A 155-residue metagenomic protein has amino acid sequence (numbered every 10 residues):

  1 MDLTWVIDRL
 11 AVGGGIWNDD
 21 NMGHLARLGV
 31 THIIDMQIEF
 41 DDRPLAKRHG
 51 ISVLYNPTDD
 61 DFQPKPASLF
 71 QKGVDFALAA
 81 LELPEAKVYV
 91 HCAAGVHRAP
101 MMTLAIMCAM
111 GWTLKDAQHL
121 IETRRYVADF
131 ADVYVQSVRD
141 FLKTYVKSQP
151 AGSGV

Functional and structural regions predicted by a protein language model:
D2, I7-K87, C108-D140, V146: Cysteine-based protein phosphatase catalytic domain of the PTP/DSP
E85-L104: A phosphate-binding catalytic loop at a beta-strand-loop-alpha-helix junction that coordinates phosphoryl groups
T144-V155: C-terminal domain-closing interface element
